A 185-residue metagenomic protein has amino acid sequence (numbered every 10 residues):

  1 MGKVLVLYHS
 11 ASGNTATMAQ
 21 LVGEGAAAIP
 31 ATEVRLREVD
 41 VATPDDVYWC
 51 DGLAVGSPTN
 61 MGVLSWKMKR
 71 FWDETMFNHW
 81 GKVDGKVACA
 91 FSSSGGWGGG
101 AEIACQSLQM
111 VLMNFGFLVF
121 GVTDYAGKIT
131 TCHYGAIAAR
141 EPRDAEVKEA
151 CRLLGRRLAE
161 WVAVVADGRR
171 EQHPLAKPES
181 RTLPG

Functional and structural regions predicted by a protein language model:
G2-I29: N-terminal beta1-alpha1 ligand-phosphate binding loop
A11, L64, A101, R140-V147: Residue-level preference for long, well-ordered alpha-helices that form the structural scaffold of enzyme catalytic
G25-T32, N78-K82: Short helix-capping segments at alpha-helix termini
A31-A42: A short beta-strand-loop structural module common to alpha/beta enzyme folds
D40-G127: Helix-loop-strand module that forms the ligand-binding subsite of alpha/beta enzymes
G121-G185: Glycine-rich phosphate/pyrophosphate-binding loop and the adjoining helix
